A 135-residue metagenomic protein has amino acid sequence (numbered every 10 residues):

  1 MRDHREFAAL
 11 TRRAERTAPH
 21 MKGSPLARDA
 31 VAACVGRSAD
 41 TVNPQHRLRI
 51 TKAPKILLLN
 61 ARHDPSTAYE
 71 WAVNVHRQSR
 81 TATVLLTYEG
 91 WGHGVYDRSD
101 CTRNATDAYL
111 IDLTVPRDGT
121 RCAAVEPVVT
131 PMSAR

Functional and structural regions predicted by a protein language model:
M1-R135: C-terminal subdomain of alpha/beta-hydrolase-fold enzymes, centered on the catalytic histidine and its supporting
